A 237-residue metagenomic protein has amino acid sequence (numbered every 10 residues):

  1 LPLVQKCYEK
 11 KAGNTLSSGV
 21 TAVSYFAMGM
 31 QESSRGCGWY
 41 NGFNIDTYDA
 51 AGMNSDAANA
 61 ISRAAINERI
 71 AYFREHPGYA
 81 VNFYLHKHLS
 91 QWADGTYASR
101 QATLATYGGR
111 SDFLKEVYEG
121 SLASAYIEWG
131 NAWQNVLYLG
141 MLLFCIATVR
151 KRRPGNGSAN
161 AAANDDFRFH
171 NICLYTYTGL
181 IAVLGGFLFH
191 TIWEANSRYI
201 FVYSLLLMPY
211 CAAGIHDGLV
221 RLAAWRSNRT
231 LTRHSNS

Functional and structural regions predicted by a protein language model:
V4, T148, I181-S197: Transmembrane-helix signature of polytopic, lipid-linked glycan biosynthesis machinery
K6-S111: Membrane-proximal stem/loop segments at transmembrane-domain junctions that anchor or position
F83-G179: Membrane-interface anchor segments at the N-terminal boundary of transmembrane helices in multi-pass membrane enzymes
N135, N196-H216: Hydrophobic/aromatic-rich transmembrane helices and adjacent perimembrane loops
G140-I146, A182, G186, P209-A213: Alpha-helical transmembrane segments
V149-H170, C211-S237: Membrane-interface junctions at the ends of membrane-embedded or membrane-associated helices
